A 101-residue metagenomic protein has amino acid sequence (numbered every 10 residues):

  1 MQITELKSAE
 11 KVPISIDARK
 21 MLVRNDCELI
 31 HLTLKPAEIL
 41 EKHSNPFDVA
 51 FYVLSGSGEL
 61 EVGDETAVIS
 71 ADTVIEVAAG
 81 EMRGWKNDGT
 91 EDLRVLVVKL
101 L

Functional and structural regions predicted by a protein language model:
M1-D26, I30: A short, N-terminal "cap"/entry segment at the start of jelly-roll beta-barrel domains of the cupin/DSBH fold
E28, S57-E59, T66, M82 (+1 more regions): Structural motif
I30-N45, A79: Conserved short histidine dyad/triad with adjacent acidic residue
T33-K35, N45-L60: Short, conserved beta-strand element in jelly-roll/cupin
E65-A79: Short acidic-glycine-tyrosine-enriched beta hairpin
A79-L101: Ligand-binding loop in jelly-roll beta-barrel domains
